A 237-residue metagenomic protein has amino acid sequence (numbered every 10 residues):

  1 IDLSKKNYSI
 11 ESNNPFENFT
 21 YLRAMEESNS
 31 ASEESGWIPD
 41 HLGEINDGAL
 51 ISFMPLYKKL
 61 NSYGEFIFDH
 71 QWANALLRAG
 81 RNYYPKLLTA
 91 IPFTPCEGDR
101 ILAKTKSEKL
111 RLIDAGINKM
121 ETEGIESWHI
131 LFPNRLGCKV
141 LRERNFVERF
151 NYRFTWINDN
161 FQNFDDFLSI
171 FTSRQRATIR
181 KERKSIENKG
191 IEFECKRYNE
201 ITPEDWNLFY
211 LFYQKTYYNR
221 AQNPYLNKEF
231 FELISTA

Functional and structural regions predicted by a protein language model:
I1-R78, N82, I117-A237: A conserved beta-strand-loop-helix scaffold within acyl/acetyltransferase catalytic domains
R78-P95: Internal alpha-solenoid helical repeat scaffolds
Y83-K86, T105-N118: Conserved acetyl-CoA-binding loop-helix of GNAT-fold acetyltransferases
C96-S107: A short, internal acetyl-CoA/4′-phosphopantetheine-binding micro-motif in the GNAT/acyltransferase core
